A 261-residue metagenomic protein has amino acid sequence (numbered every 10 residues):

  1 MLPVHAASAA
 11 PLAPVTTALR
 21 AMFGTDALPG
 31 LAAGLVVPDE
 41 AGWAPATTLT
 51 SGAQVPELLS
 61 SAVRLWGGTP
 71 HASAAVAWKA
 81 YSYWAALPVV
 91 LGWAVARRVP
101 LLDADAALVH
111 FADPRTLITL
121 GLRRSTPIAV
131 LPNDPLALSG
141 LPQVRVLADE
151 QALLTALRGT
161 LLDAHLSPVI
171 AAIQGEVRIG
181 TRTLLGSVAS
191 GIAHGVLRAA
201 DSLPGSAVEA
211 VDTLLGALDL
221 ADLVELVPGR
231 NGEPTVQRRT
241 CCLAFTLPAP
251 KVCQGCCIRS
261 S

Functional and structural regions predicted by a protein language model:
M1-V76: Generic N-terminal leader/targeting and pre-domain segments
T48-G232: Hydrophobic, aromatic-lined core segments that form the binding pocket/scaffold for planar heteroaromatic ligands
E225, G232-R238, A249: Short terminal or interdomain "cap/linker" segment that borders an active site or interface and mediates
R239-S260: Local cysteine-cluster metal-coordination motifs and their immediate loop/turn environment, predominantly Fe-S cluster
